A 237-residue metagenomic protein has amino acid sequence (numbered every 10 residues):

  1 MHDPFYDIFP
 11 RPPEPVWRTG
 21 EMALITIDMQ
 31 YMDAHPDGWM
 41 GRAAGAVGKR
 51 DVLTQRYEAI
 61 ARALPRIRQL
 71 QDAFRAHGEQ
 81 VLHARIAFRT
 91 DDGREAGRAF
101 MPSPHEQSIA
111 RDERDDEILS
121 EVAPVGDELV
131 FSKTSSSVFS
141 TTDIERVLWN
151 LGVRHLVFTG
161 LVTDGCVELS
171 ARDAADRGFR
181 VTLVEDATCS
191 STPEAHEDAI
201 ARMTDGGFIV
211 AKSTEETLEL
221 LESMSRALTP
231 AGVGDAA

Functional and structural regions predicted by a protein language model:
M1-A23, P36-A44, Q69-H77, F88-R89 (+1 more regions): Active-site-adjacent betaalpha module
I25-I27: Short hydrophobic beta-strand that contains or immediately precedes a catalytic carboxylate
G48-P65, P104-E113: A short acidic, glycine-rich active-site loop that binds or catalyzes chemistry on phosphate/adenosine moieties
A59-A61, Q71, R75, V81: Domain-level signal for Mg2+-assisted phosphodiester chemistry and nucleotide/NA-binding surfaces in nucleic-acid
H83-A87, D91: Catalytic-core segment of enzymes that process non-peptidic bonds
